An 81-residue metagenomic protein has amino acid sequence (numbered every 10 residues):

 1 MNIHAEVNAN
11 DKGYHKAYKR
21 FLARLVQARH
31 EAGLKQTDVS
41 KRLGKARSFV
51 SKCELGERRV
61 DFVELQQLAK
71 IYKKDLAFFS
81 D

Functional and structural regions predicted by a protein language model:
M1-A32, K70: N-terminal flexible/basic segments that precede or flank functional cores
A17, K45, K74-D75: N-terminal leader/targeting signatures
A23, F62-V63: Residue-level marker for well-ordered alpha-helical positions
G33-K52: Short alpha-helical DNA-recognition segment
L55, D81: Short, conserved catalytic or interaction motifs in soluble domains
V63-F78: DNA major-groove recognition helix of helix-turn-helix/homeodomain DNA-binding modules
